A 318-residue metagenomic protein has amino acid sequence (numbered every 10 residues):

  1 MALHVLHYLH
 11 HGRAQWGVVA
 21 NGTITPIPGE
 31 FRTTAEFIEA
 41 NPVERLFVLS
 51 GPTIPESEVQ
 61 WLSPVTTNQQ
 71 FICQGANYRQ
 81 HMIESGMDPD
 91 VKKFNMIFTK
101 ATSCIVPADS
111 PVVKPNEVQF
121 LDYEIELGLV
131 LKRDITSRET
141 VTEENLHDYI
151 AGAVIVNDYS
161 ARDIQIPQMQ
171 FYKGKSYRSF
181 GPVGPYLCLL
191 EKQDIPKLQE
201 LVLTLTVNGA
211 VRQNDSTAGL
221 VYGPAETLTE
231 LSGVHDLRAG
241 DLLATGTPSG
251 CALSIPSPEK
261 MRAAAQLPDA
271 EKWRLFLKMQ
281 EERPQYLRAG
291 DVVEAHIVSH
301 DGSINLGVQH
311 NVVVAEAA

Functional and structural regions predicted by a protein language model:
M1-N95, V292-H296, D301-I304, Q309-A318: N-terminal non-catalytic cap/leader segment that marks the start of a structured domain
A20, V207-G209, G246: Short strand-turn-strand beta-turns centered on an Asx-Gly dipeptide
Q69, N77-T229, V234, L267-L277 (+2 more regions): Glycine-enriched loop-and-adjacent helix/strand subsegments that border the catalytic/binding cleft of enzyme cores
E139-V141, C251-P258, Q280, H300-N311: Short, Lys/Arg- and Gly-enriched loop/turn segments at beta-strand edges
V234-A244: Beta-rich strand-turn-strand
G246-T247, A252-S254, W273-M279, I297: Conserved "cap/hinge" positions at secondary-structure junctions
